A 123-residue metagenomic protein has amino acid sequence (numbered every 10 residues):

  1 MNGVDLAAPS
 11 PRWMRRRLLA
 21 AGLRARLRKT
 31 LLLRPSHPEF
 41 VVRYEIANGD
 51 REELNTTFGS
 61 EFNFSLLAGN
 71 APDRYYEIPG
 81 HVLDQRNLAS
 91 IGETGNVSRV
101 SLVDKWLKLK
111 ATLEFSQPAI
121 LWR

Functional and structural regions predicted by a protein language model:
M1-R43: Extended, loop-rich substrate-binding clefts of extracytoplasmic carbohydrate-active enzymes
P38-V41, E45-W122: Polysaccharide-binding surfaces and accessory modules of carbohydrate-active proteins
